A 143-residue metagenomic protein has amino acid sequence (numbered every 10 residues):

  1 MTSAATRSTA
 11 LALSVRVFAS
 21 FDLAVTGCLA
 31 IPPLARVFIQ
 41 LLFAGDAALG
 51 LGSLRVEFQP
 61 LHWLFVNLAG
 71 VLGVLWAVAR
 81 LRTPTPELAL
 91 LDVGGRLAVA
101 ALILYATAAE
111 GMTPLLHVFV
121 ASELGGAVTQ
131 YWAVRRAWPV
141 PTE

Functional and structural regions predicted by a protein language model:
M1-L29: Cytosolic juxtamembrane helix and N-cap/initiation of the first transmembrane helix
S3-L13, S53-P60, T83-E87, T107-P114: Juxtamembrane loop-transmembrane helix junctions in multi-pass integral membrane proteins, especially the extracellular
T9-S20, W63-N67, E87-G94, P114-A121 (+1 more regions): Alpha-helical transmembrane segments of integral membrane proteins
V17, A24-L29, Q40-L81, L91-L97 (+1 more regions): Core segments of alpha-helical transmembrane spans in multipass integral membrane proteins
L72, W76, F119-G126: Alpha-helical transmembrane segments of multi-pass membrane proteins
R82, E87-L88, A101-V120, V134-W138: Membrane-helix boundary connector in multi-pass membrane proteins
A121-E143: Membrane-water interface at the C-terminal end of transmembrane alpha helices
